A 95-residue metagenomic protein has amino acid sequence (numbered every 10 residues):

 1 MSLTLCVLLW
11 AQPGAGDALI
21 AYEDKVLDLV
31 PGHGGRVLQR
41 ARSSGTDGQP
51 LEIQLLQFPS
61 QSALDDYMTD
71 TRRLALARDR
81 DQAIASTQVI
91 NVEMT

Functional and structural regions predicted by a protein language model:
M1-T69, I90-T95: Short S/T/G/P-rich N-terminal loop/turn motif that feeds into the first structured element of a domain
L64-A83, T87: C-terminal structural segments of small proteins and small subunits
